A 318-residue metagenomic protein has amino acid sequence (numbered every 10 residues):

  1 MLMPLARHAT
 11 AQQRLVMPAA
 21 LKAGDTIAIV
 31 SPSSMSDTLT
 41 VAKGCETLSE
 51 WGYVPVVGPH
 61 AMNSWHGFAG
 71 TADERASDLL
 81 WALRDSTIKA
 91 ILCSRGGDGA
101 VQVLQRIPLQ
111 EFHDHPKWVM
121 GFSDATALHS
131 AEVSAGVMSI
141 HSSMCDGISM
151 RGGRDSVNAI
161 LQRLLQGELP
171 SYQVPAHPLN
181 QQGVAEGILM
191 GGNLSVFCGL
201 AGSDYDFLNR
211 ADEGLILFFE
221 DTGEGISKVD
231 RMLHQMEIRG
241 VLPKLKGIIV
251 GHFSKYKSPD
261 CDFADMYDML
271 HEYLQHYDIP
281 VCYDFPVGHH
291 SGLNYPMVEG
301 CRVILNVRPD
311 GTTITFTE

Functional and structural regions predicted by a protein language model:
M1-Q13: Bacterial Sec-dependent N-terminal signal peptides
T10-T87: ATP/NTP phosphate-donor binding region
A19, M35-T40, T47, V184-E224: Conserved beta-alpha junction segments in alpha/beta enzyme cores
G96-D114: Short Gly/Thr/Asp-enriched flexible loops that form oxyanion-binding sites at enzyme active sites
L109-E132, M138-M144, P280: Short, acidic/small-residue loops that bind anionic groups at enzyme active sites
M138-Y205: Conserved anion/nucleotide-ligand pocket segment
L208-M266: Internal helical hairpin/lid segments
K255-E318: ATP/nucleoside-binding phosphotransfer catalytic cores, i.e., glycine-rich phosphate-binding loops
